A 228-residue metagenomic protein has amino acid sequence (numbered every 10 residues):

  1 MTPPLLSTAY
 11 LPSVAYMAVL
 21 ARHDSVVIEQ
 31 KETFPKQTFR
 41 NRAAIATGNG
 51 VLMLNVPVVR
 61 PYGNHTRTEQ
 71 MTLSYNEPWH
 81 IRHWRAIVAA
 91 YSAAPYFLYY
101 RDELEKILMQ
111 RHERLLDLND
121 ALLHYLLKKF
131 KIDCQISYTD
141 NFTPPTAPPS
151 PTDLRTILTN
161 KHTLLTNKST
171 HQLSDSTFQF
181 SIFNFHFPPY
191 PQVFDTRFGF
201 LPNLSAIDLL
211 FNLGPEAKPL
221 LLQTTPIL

Functional and structural regions predicted by a protein language model:
M1-L228: Residues lining hydrophobic/aromatic ligand-binding pockets adjacent to catalytic sites
